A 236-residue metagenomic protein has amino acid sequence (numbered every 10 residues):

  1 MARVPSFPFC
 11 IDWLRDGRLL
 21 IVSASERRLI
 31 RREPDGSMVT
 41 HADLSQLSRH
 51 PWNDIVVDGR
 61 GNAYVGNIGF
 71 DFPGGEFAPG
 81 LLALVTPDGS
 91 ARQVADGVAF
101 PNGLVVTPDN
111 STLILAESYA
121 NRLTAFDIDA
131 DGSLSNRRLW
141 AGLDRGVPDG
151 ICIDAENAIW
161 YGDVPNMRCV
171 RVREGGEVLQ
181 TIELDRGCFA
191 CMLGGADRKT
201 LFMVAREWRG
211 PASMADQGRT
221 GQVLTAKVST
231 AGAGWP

Functional and structural regions predicted by a protein language model:
R3-S23, Q46-A63, P79-L81, V94-T112 (+3 more regions): Beta-rich, blade/repeat-based domains predominating in secreted/periplasmic proteins but also intracellular
V22, G66, A116, G162 (+1 more regions): Residue-level marker for isolated small/hydroxyl-bearing positions within beta-strands of beta-sheet-rich domains
A24-S25, G69-G80, S118-N121, D163-P165 (+1 more regions): Short, solvent-exposed loop/turn segments at conserved positions within beta-propeller repeat blades
R28-I30, G80-A83, R122-T124, R168-V170 (+1 more regions): A short loop-to-beta-strand structural motif that recurs across blades of beta-propeller domains
E33-A91: Hydrophobic alpha-helical segments and helix pairs
D35-T40, V85-R92, A130-R138, E177-Q180 (+1 more regions): Beta-strand initiation motifs
N121-I128, S133-R137, A141-E177: Loop/turn-rich, solvent-exposed surfaces of beta-rich toroidal or solenoidal domains
M192-P236: Blade-level signature of beta-propeller repeat domains, shared across WD40, Kelch, NHL, RCC1 and BNR/Asp-box propellers
